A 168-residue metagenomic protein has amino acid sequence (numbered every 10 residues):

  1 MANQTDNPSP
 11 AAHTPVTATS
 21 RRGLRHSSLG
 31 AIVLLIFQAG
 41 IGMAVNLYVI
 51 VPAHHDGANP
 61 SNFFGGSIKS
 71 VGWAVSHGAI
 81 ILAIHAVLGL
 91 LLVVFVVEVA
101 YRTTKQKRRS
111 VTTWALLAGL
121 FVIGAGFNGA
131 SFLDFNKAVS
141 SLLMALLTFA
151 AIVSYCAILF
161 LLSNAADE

Functional and structural regions predicted by a protein language model:
A2-E168: Polytopic transmembrane helical bundles with strong interfacial aromatic enrichment
